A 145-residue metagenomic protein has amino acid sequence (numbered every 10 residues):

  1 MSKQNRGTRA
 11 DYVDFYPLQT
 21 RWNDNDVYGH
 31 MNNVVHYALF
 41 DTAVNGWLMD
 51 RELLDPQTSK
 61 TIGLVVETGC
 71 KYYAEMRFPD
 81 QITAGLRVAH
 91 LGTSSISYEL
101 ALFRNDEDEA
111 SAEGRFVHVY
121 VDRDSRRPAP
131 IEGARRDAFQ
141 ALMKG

Functional and structural regions predicted by a protein language model:
M1-D50: Catalytic strand-loop segment that frames the active site of acyl-thioester-processing enzymes
S2-D14, M76-F78, V88-G145: HotDog/MaoC-like acyl-thioester-processing domains
P17-R21, K71, V117: Generic structural detector for well-ordered beta-strands
T20, L64-V66, V119-V121: Hydrophobic aliphatic residue packing
D26, M31, V35, E52 (+6 more regions): Solvent-exposed, flexible loop/coil residues
H36-L39, L64, E99: Residue-level recognition of specific faces of alpha-helices
W47-I96, A110-G114: Hydrophobic beta-strand-centered segment that forms part of the acyl-chain substrate-binding groove
